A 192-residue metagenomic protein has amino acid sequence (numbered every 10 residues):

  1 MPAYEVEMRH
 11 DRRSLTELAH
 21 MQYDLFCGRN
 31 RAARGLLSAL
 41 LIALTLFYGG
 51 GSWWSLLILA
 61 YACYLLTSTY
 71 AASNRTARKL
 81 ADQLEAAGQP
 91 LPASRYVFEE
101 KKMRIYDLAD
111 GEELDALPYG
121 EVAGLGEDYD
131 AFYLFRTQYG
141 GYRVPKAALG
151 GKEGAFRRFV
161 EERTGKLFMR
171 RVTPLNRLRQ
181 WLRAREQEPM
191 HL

Functional and structural regions predicted by a protein language model:
M1-L44: N-terminal membrane-targeting/pre-transmembrane regions
Y4, E113-L117, G140-Y142: Short beta-strand segments
F26-G88: Alpha-helical transmembrane spans
T69-A116: Conserved beta-hairpin
V97-E100, E127, R136: Generic beta-strand structural signal
M103, D115-F132: Phosphoinositide-dependent membrane-docking surfaces
D130-L192: A membrane-cytosol interface segment of integral membrane proteins
